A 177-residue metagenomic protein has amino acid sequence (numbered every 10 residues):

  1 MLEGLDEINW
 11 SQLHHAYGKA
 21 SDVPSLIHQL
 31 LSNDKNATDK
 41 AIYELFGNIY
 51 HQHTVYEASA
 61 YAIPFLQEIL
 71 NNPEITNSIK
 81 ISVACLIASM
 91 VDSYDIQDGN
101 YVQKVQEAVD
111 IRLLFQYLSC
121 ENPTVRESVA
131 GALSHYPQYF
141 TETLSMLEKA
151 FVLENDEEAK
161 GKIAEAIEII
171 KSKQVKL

Functional and structural regions predicted by a protein language model:
M1-L5, K35-G47, I81-Y94: HEAT-repeat alpha-solenoid elements in large eukaryotic scaffold proteins
M1-T38: N-terminal "cap/leader" segments of large eukaryotic alpha-helical scaffolds
L2-E7, K149-L177: Eukaryotic acidic, Ser/Thr-rich intrinsically disordered low-complexity regions
A20-I27, Y56-L70, I96-D98, E107-Y117 (+2 more regions): Amphipathic alpha-helical scaffolding segments comprising HEAT/armadillo-like alpha-solenoid repeats
N33-D34, N72-T76, E121-N122, N155-A159: Short inter-helical turns and helix N-cap capping residues of alpha-solenoid HEAT/ARM repeat scaffolds
T38-D39, S59, T76, K80 (+2 more regions): Residue-level detector of extended alpha-helical repeat arrays and alpha-solenoid scaffolds
K40, E44, F65, S82 (+5 more regions): Alpha-solenoid helical repeat scaffolds
I49, I87, V91-D95, L133-Q138 (+2 more regions): Alpha-solenoid repeat junctions
